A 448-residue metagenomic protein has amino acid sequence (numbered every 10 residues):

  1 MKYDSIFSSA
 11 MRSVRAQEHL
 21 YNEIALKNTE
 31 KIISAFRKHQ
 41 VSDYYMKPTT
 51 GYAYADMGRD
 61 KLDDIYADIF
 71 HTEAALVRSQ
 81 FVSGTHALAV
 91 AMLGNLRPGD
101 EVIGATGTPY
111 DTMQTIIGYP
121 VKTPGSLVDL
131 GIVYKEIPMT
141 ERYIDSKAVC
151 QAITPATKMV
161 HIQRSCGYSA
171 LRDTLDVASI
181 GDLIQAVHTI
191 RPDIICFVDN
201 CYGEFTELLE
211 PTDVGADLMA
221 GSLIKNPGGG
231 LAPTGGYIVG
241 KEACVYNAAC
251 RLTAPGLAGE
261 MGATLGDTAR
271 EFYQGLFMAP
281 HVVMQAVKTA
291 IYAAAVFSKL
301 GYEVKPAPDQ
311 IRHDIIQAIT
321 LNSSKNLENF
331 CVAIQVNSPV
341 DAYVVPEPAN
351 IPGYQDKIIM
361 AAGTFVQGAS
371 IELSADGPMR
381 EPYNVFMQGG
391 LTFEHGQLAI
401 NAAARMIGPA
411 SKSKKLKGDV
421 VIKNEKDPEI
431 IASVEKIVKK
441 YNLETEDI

Functional and structural regions predicted by a protein language model:
K2-A16, N22, I32-K38, S42-Y45 (+7 more regions): Conserved PLP-enzyme active-site core in the AAT-like
M46-L76: Active-site-flanking structural segment that lines cofactor/substrate pockets
T49-T50, L76-S79, I315-T320: Short glycine-rich or small-residue beta-strand-to-loop segments that form or flank ligand, phosphate, metal/Fe-S
A67-A91: Short loop-beta-helix segment that forms the pyridoxal 5′-phosphate
E73-L76, D100-I103, K158-M159, D193-C196 (+6 more regions): Structural motif
S298-I430: Conserved C-terminal alpha-helix-loop-beta "cap" of PLP-dependent enzymes that closes/shapes the active-site mouth
